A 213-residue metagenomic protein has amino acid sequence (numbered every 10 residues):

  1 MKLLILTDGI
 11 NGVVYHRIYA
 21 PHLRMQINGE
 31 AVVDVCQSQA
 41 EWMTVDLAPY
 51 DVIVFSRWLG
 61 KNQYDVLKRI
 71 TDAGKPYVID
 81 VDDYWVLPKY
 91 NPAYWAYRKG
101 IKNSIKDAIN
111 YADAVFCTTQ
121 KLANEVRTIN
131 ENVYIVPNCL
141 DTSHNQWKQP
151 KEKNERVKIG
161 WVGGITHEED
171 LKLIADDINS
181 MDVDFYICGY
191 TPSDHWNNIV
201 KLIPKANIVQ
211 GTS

Functional and structural regions predicted by a protein language model:
M1-L59, Q63: N-terminal pre-catalytic "stem/leader" segment of glycosyltransferase-like enzymes
L6-N28, D141-S213: Conserved catalytic-core segment of nucleotide-activated headgroup transferases in glycan assembly
P49-V52, G74, Y111-D113, N130 (+1 more regions): Short, well-ordered alpha-helix to beta-strand connector turns
I53-V54, N110-T119, Y134, Y186: A short beta-strand/loop micro-motif in the catalytic core of glycosyltransferases that engages the nucleotide-sugar
F55-D72, L171: An aromatic- and histidine-rich active-site surface loop
R69-D72, A96-V115: Membrane-proximal helix-turn-helix segments that form the acceptor-binding/catalytic region of lipid-linked
I70-L87: Active-site proximal beta-strand in glycosyltransferases
K121, C139: Carbohydrate-associated surface elements
